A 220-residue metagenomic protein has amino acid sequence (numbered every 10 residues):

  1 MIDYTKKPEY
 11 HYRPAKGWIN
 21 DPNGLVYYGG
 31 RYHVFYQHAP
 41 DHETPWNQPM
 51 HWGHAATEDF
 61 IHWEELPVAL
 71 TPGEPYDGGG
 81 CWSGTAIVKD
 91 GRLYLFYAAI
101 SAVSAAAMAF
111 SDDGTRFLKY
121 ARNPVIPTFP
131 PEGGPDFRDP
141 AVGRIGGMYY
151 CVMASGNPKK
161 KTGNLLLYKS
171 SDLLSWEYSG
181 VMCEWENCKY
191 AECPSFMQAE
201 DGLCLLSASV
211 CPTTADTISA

Functional and structural regions predicted by a protein language model:
M1-A220: Carbohydrate-active catalytic/glycan-binding domains of CAZyme proteins, especially the secreted or lumenal ectodomains
